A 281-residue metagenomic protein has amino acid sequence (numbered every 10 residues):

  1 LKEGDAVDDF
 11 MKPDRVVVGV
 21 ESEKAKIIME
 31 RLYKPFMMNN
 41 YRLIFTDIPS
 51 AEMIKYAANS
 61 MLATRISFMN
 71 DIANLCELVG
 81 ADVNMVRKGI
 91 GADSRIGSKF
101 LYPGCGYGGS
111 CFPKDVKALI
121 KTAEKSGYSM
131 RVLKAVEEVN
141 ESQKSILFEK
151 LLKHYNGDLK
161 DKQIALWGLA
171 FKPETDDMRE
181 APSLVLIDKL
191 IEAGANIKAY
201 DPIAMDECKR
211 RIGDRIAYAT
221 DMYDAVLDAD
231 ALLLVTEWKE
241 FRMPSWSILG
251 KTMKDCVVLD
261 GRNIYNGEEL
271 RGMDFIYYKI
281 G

Functional and structural regions predicted by a protein language model:
L1-G281: Structural/interface elements that position substrates and couple domains in central-metabolism enzymes
